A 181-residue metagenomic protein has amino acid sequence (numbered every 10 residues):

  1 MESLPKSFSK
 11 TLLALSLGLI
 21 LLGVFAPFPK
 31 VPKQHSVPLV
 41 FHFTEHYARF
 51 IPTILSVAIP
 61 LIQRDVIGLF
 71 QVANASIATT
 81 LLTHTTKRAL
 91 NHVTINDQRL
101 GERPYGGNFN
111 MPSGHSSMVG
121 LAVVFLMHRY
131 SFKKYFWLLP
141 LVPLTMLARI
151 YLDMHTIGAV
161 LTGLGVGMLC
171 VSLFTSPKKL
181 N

Functional and structural regions predicted by a protein language model:
E2-M111, S117-I150: Hydrophobic alpha-helical bundle signature of multipass membrane enzymes
F28-V31, P177-N181: Membrane-interface capping segments at transmembrane-helix boundaries
A89-R99, I157-L164, L180-N181: A cytosolic-side transmembrane-helix exit/cap motif
H115-V119, H155-K178: Alpha-helical transmembrane segments that form the membrane-embedded catalytic/substrate-binding core of multi-pass
K134-L139, L173-L180: Functional transmembrane or membrane-interface alpha-helices that line membrane-embedded catalytic, ligand-binding
